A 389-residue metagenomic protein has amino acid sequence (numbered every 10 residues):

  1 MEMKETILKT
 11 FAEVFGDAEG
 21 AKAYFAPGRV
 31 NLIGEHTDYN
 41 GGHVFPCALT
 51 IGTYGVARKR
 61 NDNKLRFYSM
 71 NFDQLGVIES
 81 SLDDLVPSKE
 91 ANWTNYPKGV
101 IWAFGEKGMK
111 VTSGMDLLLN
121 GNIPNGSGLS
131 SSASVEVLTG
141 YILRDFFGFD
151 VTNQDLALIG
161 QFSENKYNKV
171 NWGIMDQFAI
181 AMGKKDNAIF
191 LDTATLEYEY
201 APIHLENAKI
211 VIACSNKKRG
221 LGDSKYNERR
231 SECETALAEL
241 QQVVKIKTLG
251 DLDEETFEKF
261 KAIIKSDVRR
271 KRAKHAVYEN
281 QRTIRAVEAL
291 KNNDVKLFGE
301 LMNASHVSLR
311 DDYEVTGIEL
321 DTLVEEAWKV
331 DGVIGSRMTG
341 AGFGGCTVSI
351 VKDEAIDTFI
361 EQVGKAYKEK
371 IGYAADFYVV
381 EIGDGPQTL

Functional and structural regions predicted by a protein language model:
M1-R29, Y54-E90, N187-G335, I350-L389: C-terminal nucleotide
M1-Y24, V30-G34, N40-H43, Q74 (+5 more regions): Gly/Ser-rich oxyanion-binding loop with an adjacent helix/lid that shapes the negatively charged ligand pocket
G34-H36, A48-L49: N-terminal cofactor/phosphate-binding cores enriched in small/glycine residues, especially glycine-rich loops such as
G41-A48, R229-R230: Short Gly/aromatic-enriched secondary-structure transition segments
P46-A48, V56-K59, G108-M109: Short, charge-rich binding segments
A133-S134, C346-I350: FabD-like malonyl-/acyl-CoA
F343: Glycine-rich phosphate-binding loop
